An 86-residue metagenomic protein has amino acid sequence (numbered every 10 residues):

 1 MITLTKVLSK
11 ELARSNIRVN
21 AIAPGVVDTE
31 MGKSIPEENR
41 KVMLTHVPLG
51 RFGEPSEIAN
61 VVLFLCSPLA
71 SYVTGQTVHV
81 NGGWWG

Functional and structural regions predicted by a protein language model:
M1-E11: Conserved catalytic helix of short-chain dehydrogenase/reductases
T5, A59-V62, C66: Short-chain dehydrogenase/reductase
K10, V19, A23-K33: Short, flexible catalytic-loop segment of classical short-chain dehydrogenase/reductase
K10-R14, S71: Alpha-helical segment proximal to the catalytic Tyr-Lys
N16, A21, T77-H79: Conserved beta-strand scaffold in the Rossmann-like NAD(H)/NADP(H)-binding core of dehydrogenases/reductases
K33-V47: A short C-terminal helix-loop "cap" of Rossmann-like NAD(P)-dependent dehydrogenase/epimerase domains
V47-I58, L69: A conserved structural motif in NAD(P)-dependent oxidoreductases
L63, T74-G86: Short C-terminal tail/terminal secondary-structure segment of NAD(P)H-dependent dehydrogenase/reductase domains
